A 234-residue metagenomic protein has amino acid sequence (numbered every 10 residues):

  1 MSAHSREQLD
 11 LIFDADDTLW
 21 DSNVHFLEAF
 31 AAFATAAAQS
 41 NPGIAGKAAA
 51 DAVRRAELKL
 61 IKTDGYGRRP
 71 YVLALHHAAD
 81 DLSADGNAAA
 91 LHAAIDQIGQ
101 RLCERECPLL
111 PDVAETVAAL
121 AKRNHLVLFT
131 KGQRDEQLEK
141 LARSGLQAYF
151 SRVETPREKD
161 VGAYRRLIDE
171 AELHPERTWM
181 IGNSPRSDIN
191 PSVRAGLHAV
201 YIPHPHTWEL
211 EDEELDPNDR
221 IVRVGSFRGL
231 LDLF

Functional and structural regions predicted by a protein language model:
M1-L9, A114, A118, H125 (+1 more regions): Asp-based, Mg2+/Mn2+-dependent phosphohydrolase catalytic module
S2-A52: Active-site neighborhood of HAD-like aspartate-dependent phosphohydrolases
F26-A34, V53-E57, A79, I95-Q100 (+2 more regions): Hydrophobic alpha-helical core bundles mediating ligand binding, dimerization, or RNAP-core interactions
E28, A32, A74-H77, E115 (+2 more regions): Alpha-helical elements of Rossmann-like donor-binding domains used by nucleotide-donor carbohydrate transfer enzymes
A38-R55, A84-I95, Y149-R152: Short, surface-exposed acidic
R55-R101: A metal-dependent, Asp-based hydrolase signature
A94-A114: Long amphipathic N-terminal alpha/beta scaffold segment
T130: Conserved phosphate-coupling serine/threonine residues in phosphotransfer and NTP-handling enzymes
